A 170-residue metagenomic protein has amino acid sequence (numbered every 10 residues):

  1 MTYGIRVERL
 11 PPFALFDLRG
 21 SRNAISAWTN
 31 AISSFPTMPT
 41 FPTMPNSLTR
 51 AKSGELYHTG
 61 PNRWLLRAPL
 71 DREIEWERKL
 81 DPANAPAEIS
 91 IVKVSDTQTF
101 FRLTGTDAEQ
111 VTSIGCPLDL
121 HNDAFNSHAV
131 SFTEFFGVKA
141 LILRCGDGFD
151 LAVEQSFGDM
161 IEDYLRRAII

Functional and structural regions predicted by a protein language model:
M1-I170: Basic, glycine/lysine-rich polyanion-binding surfaces/domains
